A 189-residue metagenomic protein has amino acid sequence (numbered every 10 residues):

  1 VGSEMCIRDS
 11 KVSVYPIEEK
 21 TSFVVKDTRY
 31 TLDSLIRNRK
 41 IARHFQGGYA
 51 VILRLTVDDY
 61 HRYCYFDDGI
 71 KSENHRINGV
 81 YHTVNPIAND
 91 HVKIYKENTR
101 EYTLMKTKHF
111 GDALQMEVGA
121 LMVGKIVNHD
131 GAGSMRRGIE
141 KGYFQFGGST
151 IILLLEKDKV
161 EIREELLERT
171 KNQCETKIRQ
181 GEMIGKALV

Functional and structural regions predicted by a protein language model:
G2-I7: Short, small-residue-biased leader/transition segments that mark boundaries at the very start of proteins
S10-V12, D67-I70, L121, G138 (+2 more regions): Generic structural motif
V12-V14, E73, E117, G142-Y143: A residue-level detector for short acidic-glycine micro-motifs
S22-A50, L55-Y60, F66, N74-I126: Cytosolic, membrane-proximal regulatory domains of ion/volume homeostasis and mechanosensation machinery
T28-Y30, P86-H91, I151-E164: Short, compositionally biased
Y65, G69-E73, A132-F144, C174-L188: Short, well-structured beta-strand-loop connectors
L104, K159-V189: Acidic, glycine-rich catalytic/binding loops that coordinate metals and/or anionic ligands
K108-L153: Glycine/small-residue-rich hydrophobic helix-like segments
